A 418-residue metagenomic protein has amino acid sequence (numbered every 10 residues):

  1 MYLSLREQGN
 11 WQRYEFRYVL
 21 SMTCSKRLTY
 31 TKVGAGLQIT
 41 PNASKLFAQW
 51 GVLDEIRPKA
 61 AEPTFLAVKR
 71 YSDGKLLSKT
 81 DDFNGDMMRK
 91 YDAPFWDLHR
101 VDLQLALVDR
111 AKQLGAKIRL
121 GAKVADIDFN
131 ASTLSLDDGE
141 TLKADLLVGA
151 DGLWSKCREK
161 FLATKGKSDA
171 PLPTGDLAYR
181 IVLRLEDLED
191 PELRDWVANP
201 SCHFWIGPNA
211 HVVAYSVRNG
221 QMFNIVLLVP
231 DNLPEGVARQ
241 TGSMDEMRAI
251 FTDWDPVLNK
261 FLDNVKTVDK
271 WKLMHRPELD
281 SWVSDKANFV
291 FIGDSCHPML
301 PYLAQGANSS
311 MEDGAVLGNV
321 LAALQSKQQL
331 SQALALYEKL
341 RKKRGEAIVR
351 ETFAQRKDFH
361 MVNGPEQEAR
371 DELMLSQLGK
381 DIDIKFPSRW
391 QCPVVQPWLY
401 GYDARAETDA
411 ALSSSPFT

Functional and structural regions predicted by a protein language model:
M1-L5, N10-E15, C24, V148-G149 (+3 more regions): Conserved mid-domain beta->alpha element of the FAD-binding
E7-F16, L46-Q49, L114, V182: A short, Lys/Arg-enriched amphipathic alpha-helix followed by its capping loop at the start of a domain
L20-R27: Conserved acidic E/D residue at the C-terminus of a beta-strand in Rossmann-like folds
R27-Y30, K156-C157, P298-L300: Catalytic P-loop NTPase motifs of RecA-like helicase/translocase cores
L28, K32-R110, L114, F359-H360 (+2 more regions): Active-site-adjacent segment of FAD-dependent monooxygenases/related oxidoreductases
P58, A67, D73-L77, L303 (+1 more regions): C-terminal helical "tail/cap" subdomain of flavin- and related membrane-associated enzymes
D73, L105-K266: Conserved FAD-binding catalytic core of PHBH/FMO-like flavoproteins
